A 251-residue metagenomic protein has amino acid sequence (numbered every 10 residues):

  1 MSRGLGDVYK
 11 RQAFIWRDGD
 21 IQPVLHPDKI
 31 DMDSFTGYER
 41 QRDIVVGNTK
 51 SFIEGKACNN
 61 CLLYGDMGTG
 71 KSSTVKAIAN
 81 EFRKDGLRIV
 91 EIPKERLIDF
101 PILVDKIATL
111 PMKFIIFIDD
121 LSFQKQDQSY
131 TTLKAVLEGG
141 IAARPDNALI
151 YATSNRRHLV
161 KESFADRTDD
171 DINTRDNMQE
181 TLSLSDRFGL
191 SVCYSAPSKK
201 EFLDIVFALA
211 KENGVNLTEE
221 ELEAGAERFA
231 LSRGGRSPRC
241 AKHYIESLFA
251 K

Functional and structural regions predicted by a protein language model:
M1-L5, Y9: Single conserved hydrophobic/aromatic residue that forms the stacking wall/gate of nucleotide- or nucleobase-binding
P23-D43: Dynamic helix-loop-helix/coil hinge segments at AAA+ ATPase domain boundaries and subdomain interfaces
V24, S51-C58: Phosphate-binding P-loop
C61-I89, D105-A108: Walker A/P-loop
D85-P111, Y130-T131: Short glycine-rich substrate-engagement loop in P-loop NTPases that contacts/grips substrate
K125-T168, D176: Conserved catalytic/switch belt of AAA+ P-loop NTPases
D171-L182, G189-E201: Conserved AAA+ ATPase "SRH/arginine-finger" region at the nucleotide-binding site
S195-K251: C-terminal alpha-helical "lid" subdomain
